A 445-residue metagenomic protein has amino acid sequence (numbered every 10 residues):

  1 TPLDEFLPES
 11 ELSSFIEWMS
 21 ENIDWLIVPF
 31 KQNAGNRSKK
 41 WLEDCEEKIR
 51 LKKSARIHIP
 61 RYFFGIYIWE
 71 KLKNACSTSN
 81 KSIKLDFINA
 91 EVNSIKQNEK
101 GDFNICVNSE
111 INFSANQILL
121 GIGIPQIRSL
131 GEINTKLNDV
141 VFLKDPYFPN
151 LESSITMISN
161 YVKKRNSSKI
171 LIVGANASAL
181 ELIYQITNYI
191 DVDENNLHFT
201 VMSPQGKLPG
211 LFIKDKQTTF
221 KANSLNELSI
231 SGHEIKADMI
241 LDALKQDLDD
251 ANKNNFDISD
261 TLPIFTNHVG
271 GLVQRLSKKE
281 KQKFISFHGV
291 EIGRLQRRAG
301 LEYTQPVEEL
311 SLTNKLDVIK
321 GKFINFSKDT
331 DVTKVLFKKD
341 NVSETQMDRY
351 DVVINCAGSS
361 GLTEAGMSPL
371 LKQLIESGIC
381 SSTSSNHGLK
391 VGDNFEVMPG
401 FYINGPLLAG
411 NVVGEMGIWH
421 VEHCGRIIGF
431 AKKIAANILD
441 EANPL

Functional and structural regions predicted by a protein language model:
T1-E47, K52-K53, G410: N-terminal low-complexity, Ser/Thr- and acidic-residue-enriched intrinsically disordered segments
E46-A177, E181-L445: Flavin (primarily FAD) cofactor-binding/catalytic cores of flavoenzymes
